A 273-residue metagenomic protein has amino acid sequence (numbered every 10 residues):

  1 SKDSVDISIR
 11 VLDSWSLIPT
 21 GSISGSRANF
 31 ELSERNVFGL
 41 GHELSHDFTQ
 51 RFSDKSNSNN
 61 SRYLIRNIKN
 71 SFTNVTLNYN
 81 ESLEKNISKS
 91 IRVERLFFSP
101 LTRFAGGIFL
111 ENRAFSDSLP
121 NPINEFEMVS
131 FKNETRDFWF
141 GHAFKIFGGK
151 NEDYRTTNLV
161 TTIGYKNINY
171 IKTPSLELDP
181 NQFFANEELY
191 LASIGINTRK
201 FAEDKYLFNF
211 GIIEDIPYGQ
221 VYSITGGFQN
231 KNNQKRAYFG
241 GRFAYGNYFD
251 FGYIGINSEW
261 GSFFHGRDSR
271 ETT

Functional and structural regions predicted by a protein language model:
S1, R270-T273: Short, intrinsically disordered, charge-balanced linker/junction segments flanking boundaries in proteins
S1, S33-S56, L64-N70, N78-K85 (+1 more regions): Periplasmic/extracytosolic POTRA-like scaffold domains at the N-termini of outer-membrane and outer-envelope
S1-R27, E31-S33, T49, S56 (+4 more regions): Periplasmic polypeptide-binding modules associated with outer-membrane biogenesis and secretion
D3, D13-W15, F38-L40, K69-S71 (+2 more regions): Short flexible coil/turn linkers enriched for glycine and charged/polar residues that connect secondary-structure
I9-W15, I23, E34, I65 (+3 more regions): Flexible glycine-/small-residue-rich
I18, E43, F72-N74, A105: Membrane-spanning beta-strand positions in outer-membrane beta-barrel proteins
N57, K69-N78, I108, F115-L119: Periplasmic-side early beta-strands and strand-to-turn transitions of outer-membrane beta-barrels
L83-E271: Transmembrane beta-strand segments of outer-membrane beta-barrel domains in Gram-negative and organellar OMPs
